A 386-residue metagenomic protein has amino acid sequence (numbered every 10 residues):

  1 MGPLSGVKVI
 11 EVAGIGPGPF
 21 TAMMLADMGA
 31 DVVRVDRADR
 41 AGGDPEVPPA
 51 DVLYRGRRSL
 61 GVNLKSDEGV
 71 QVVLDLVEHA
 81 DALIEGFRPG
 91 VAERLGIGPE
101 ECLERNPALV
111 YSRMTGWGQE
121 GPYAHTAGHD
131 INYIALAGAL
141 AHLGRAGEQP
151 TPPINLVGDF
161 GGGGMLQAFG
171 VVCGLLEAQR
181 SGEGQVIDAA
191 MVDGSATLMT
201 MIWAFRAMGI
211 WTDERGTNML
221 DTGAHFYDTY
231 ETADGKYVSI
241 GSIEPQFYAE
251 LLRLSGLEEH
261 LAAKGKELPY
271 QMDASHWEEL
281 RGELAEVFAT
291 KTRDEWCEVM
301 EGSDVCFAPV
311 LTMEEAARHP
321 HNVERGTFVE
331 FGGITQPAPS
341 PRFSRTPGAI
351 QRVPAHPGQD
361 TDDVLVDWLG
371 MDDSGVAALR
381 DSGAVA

Functional and structural regions predicted by a protein language model:
M1-G170, G174-R180, H356, D362-A386: N-terminal helix-loop segment corresponding to the beta1-alpha1 unit of nucleotide/adenylate-binding folds
M1-K8, E231-A233, E315-A386: Terminal low-complexity tails and localization/encapsulation signals of metabolic enzymes
W117-G118, M191-A196, D234-K236, S242-F247 (+1 more regions): Glycine-rich beta-alpha junction loops
Q119, E148-G158, Q179-S195, R215-T222 (+1 more regions): Conserved Rossmann-fold dehydrogenase catalytic segment
A137, G163-Q185, T197-M208, E250-E259: Oxidoreductase and adenylate-handling cofactor-binding alpha/beta cores
Q149-G158, E231-K236, T346-A349: Flexible glycine/proline-enriched surface loops and loop-helix/loop-strand junctions
F226-S303, F307: Aromatic-enriched alpha-helical interface/lid elements that frame and gate functional surfaces
E301-N322: Conserved PLP cofactor-binding pocket of PLP-dependent enzymes
